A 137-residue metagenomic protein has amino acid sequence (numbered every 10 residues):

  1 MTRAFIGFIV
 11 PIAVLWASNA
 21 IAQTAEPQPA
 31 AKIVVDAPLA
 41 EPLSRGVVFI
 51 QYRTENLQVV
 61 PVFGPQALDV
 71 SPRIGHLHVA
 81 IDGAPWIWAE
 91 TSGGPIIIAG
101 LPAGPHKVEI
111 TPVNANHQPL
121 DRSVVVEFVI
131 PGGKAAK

Functional and structural regions predicted by a protein language model:
A17-N19: N-terminal signal peptide c-region/cleavage motif recognized by signal peptidases
Q23-V48, A136: Short, compositionally biased P/S/T/A/G/V-rich stretches that sit at domain boundaries
R53-L68: Short amphipathic, basic-aromatic surface patches that mediate peripheral association with negatively charged
W86-S92: Short beta-strand segments within Ig-like beta-sandwich modules, predominantly Fibronectin type-III
I98-P102: Short, flexible loop/turn segments at beta-strand junctions in immunoglobulin-like and fibronectin type III
A103-K107: Extracellular Ig-like/FN3 beta-sandwich strand-entry sites
T111-A115: Beta-strand-rich extracellular modules
